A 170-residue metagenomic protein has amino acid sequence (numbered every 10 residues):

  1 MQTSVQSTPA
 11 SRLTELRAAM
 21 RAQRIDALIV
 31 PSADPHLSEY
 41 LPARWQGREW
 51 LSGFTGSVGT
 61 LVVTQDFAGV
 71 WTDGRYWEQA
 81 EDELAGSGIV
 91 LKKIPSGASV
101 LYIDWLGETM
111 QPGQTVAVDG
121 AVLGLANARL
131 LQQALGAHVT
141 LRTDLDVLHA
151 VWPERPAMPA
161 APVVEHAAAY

Functional and structural regions predicted by a protein language model:
M1-Y170: Terminal domain-start leader segments
